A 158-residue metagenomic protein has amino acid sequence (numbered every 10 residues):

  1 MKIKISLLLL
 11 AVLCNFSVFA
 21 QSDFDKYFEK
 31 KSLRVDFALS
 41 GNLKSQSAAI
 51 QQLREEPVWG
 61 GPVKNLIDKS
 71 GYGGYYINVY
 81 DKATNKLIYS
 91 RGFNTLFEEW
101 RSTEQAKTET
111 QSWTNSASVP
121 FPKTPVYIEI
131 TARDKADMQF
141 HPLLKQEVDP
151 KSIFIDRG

Functional and structural regions predicted by a protein language model:
M1-F24: Bacterial Sec-dependent N-terminal signal peptides
L9, F24, L66-D68, A106-T108 (+1 more regions): Residues embedded in well-ordered secondary-structure elements
D23, F28-D68: Short amphipathic, basic-aromatic surface patches that mediate peripheral association with negatively charged
F28, W59, D68-G73, T110-S112 (+1 more regions): Short, surface-exposed loop/turn motifs at beta-strand boundaries within globular domains
A38, Y80, T131-R133: Structured loops at beta-to-helix junctions and adjacent beta-edge loops in soluble globular domains
K69-G92: Extended low-complexity, serine/threonine- and proline-enriched intrinsically disordered segments
I88-T108, L144-E147: Solvent-exposed serine/threonine-rich low-complexity stretches and specific carbohydrate-binding patches
K107-G158: Extended acidic/polar, glycine-enriched regions that form or flank non-catalytic beta-rich accessory modules
